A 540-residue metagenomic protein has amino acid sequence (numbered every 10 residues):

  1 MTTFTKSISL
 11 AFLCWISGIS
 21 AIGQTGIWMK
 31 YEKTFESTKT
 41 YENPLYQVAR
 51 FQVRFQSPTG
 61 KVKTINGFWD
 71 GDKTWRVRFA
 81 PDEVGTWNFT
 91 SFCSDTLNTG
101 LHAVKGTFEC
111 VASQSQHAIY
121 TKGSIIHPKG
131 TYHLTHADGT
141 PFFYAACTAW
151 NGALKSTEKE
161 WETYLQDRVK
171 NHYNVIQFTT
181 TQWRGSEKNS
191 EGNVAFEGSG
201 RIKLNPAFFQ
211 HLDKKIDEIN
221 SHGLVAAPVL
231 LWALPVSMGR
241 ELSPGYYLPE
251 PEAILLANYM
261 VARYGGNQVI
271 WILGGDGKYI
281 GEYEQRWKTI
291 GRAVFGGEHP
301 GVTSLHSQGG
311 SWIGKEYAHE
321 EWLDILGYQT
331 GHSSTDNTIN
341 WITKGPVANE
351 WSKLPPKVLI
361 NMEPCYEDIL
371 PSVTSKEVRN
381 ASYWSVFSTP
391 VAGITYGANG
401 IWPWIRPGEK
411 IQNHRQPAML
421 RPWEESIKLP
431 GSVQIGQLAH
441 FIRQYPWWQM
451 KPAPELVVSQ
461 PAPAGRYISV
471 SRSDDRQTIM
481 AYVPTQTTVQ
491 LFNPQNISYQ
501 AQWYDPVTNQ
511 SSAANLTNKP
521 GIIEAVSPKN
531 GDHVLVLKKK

Functional and structural regions predicted by a protein language model:
M1-T25: Bacterial Sec-dependent N-terminal signal peptides
Q24-T59, I65-N66, T107-Q114, T121-I125 (+1 more regions): Non-catalytic, glycine-rich low-complexity segments
T25, T40, Y366-I369, K376-N515 (+1 more regions): Aromatic- and carboxylate-lined catalytic core of secreted/periplasmic carbohydrate-active enzymes
V48-R50, A118-N337: Active-site mouth of glycoside hydrolases
S57-F68, D505-I522: Solvent-exposed beta-strand/loop surfaces of large extracellular or lumenal domains
K63-K129: Extended acidic/polar, glycine-enriched regions that form or flank non-catalytic beta-rich accessory modules
F79-D82, N98, G106-S115, A318 (+4 more regions): Mature catalytic domains of secreted/periplasmic carbohydrate-active enzymes
E320-G408: Catalytic-core region of carbohydrate-active enzymes that cleave or remodel glycosidic bonds
